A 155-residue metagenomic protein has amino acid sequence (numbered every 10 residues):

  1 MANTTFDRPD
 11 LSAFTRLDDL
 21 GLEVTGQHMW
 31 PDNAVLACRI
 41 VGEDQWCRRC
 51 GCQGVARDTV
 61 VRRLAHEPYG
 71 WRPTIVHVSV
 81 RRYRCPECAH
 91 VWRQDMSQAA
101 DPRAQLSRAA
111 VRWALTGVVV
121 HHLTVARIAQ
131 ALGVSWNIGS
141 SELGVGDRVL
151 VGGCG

Functional and structural regions predicted by a protein language model:
M1-V61: A broadly conserved sequence feature marking short terminus-proximal activation segments in nucleic acid-centric
W46, G51-G54, V60-G155: Short, positively charged, Gly/Tyr-enriched micro-motifs that form contact patches at catalytic or ligand/partner
